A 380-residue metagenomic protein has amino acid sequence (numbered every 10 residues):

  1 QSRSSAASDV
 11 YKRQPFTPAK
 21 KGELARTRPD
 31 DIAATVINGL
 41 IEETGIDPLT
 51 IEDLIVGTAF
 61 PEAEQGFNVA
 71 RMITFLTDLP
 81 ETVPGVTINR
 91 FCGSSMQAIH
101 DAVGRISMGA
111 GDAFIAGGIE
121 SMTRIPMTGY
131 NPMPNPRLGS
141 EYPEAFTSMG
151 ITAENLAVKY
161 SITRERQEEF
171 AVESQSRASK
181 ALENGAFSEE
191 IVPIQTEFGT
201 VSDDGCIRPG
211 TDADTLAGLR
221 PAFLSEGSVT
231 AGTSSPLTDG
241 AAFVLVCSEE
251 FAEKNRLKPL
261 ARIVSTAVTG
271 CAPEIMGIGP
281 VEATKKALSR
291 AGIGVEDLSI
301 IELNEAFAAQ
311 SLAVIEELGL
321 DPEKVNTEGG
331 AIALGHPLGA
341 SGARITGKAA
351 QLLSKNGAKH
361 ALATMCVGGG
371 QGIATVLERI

Functional and structural regions predicted by a protein language model:
Q1-A7, Y11: Single conserved hydrophobic/aromatic residue that forms the stacking wall/gate of nucleotide- or nucleobase-binding
K12-P15, R26-T35, E43, R166-K254 (+2 more regions): N-terminal extracellular/periplasmic Venus flytrap/periplasmic-binding protein-like
L24-G93, Q97-F114, I119-P134, I191-D204 (+2 more regions): Conserved beta-ketoacyl condensing-enzyme motif
T27, T58-G111, P143-I151, G210-P236 (+3 more regions): Conserved catalytic cysteine-centered active-site region of acyl-thioester-dependent Claisen-condensing enzymes
P29-G45, V69-I73, A98, M149-L156 (+5 more regions): Short, well-ordered amphipathic alpha-helical segments that serve as non-catalytic structural scaffolds within diverse
I88-I119, A157-F187, F243-E250, I315 (+2 more regions): Active-site-proximal alpha-helical scaffold in enzymes
E249-D297, I315: Glycine- and Gly-Pro-enriched alpha-helical subdomains that act as flexible, kink-prone "lid/hinge" or packing modules
